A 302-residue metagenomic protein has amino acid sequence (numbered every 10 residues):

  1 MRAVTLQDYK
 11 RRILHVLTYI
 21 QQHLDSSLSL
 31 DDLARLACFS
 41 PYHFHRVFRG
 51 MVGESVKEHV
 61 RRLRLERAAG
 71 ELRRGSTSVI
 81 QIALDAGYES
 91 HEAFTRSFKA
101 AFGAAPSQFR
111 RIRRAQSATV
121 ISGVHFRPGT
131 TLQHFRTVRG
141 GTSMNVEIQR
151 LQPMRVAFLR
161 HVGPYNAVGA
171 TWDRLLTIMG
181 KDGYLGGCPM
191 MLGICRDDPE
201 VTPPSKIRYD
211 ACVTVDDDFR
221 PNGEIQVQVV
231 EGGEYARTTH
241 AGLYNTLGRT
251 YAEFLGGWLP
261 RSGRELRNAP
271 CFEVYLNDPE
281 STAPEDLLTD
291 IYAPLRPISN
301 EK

Functional and structural regions predicted by a protein language model:
M1-T18, A37, E54-S55, R61: Short, Lys/Arg-enriched, Trp-marked, Pro/Gly-tolerant hinge/linker segments that flank
H15-L28, F48, A69-S78, F98: Basic, amphipathic alpha-helical hairpins
D32-F39, G53, S76, G87-E89: Central "turn" residue of the DNA-binding helix-turn-helix
A34, A83-L84, T95: The alpha-helix within a helix-turn-helix
Y42-F44, F48, A93-F94, F98: Short hydrophobic/aromatic patch on the recognition helix
V47-R49, V56-K57: Conserved MFS/SLC helix-loop-helix module at the cytosolic interface between two early adjacent transmembrane helices
E54, E66, G70-R74, S78-I80 (+1 more regions): A solvent-exposed interaction/effector surface
